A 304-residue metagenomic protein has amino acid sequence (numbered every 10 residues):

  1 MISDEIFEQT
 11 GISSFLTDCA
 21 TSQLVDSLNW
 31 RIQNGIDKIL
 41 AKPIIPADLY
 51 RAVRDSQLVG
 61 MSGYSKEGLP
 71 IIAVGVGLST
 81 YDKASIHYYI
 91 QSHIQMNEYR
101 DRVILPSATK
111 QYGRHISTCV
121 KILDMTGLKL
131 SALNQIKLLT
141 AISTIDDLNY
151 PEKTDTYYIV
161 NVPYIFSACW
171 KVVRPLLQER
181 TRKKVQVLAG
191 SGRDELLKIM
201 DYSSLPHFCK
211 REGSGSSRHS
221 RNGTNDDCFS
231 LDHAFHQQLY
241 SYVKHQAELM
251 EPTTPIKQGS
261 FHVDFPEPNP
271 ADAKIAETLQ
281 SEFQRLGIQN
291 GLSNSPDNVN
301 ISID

Functional and structural regions predicted by a protein language model:
M1-D304: Basic, amphipathic alpha-helical/coil surface patches used to engage anionic, phosphate-bearing ligands and membranes
